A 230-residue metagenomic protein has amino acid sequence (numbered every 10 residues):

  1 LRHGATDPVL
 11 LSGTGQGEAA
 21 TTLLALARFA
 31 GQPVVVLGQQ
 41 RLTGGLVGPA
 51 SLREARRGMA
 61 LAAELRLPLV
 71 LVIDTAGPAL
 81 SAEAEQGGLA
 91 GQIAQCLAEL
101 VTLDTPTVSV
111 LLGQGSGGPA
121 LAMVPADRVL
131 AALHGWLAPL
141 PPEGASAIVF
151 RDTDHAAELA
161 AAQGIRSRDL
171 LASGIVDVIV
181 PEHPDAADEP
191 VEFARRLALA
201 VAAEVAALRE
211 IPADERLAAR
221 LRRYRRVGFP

Functional and structural regions predicted by a protein language model:
L1-V34, G38, T43, V191-P230: Intrinsically disordered, low-complexity segments enriched in small/flexible residues
R2, R56-M59, L97, S167 (+2 more regions): A generic alpha-helix structural signal
G4, G58-L61, L65, E99 (+1 more regions): Mid-sequence acidic-hydrophobic segments that form the walls of catalytic/ligand-binding cavities or oligomerization
A19, F29-G31, E64, T102 (+1 more regions): A generic fold-level signal
L24, A30-V72, A90: Glycine-rich beta-alpha loop segments
A63, L171, R225: Short polybasic/polar patches that bind polyanions
I73-A202, A206, E210: Conserved catalytic cores of soluble enzyme domains, especially glycine-rich substrate-binding beta-alpha loops
